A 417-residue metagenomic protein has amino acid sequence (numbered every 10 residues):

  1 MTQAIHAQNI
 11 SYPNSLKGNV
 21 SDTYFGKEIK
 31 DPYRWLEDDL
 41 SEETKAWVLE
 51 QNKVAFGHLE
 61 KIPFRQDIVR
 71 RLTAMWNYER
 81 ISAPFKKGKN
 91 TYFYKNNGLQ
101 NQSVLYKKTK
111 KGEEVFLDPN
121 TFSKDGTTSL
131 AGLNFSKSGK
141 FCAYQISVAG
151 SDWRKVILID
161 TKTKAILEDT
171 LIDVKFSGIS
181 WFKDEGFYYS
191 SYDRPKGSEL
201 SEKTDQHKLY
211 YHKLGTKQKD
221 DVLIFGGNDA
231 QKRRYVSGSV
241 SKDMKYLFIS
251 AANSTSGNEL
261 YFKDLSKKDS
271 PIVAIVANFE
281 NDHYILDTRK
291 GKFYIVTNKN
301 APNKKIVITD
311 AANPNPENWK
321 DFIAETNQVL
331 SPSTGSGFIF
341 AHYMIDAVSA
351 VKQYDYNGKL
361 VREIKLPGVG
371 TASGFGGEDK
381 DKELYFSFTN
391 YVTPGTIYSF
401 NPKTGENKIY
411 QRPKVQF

Functional and structural regions predicted by a protein language model:
M1-N9: Bacterial Sec-dependent N-terminal signal peptides
Q8-E28: Charged, compositionally biased N-terminal leader segments and the immediate start of the first structured element
N14, E28-F417: Peripheral, non-catalytic segments that deliver or gate enzyme domains
